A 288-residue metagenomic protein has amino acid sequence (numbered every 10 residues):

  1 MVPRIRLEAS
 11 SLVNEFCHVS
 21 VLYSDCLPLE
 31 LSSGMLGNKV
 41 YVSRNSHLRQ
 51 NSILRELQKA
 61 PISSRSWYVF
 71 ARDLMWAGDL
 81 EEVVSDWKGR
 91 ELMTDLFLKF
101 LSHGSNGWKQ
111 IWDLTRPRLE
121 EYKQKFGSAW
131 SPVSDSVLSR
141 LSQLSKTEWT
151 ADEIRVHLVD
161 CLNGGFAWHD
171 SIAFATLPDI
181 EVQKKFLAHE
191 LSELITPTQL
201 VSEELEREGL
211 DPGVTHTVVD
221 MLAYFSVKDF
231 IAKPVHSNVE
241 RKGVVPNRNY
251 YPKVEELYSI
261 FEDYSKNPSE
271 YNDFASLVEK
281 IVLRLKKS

Functional and structural regions predicted by a protein language model:
M1-M75, D79, L200, L205-I260: Post-HExxH zinc-binding segment in Zn-dependent metallohydrolases
L74-V133: Interaction-surface and assembly-scaffold signal
K109-D170, F230-H236: Auxiliary, metal-adjacent structural segments of Zn-dependent hydrolase domains
S134, I180, K184, H216-D220: Active-site-proximal structural scaffolding
A173-L187: Short pre-active-site segment immediately N-terminal to the catalytic Zn-binding motif
K184-S202: Active-site recognition of the HExxH zinc-binding catalytic motif
R241-S288: Pan-zinc metallopeptidase signature
